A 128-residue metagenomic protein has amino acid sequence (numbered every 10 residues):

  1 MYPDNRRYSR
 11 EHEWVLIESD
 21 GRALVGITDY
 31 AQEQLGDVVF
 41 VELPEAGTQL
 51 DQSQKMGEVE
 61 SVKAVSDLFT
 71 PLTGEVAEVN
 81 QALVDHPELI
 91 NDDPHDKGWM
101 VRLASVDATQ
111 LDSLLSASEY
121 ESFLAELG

Functional and structural regions predicted by a protein language model:
M1-K55, D93-G128: Acidic, low-complexity mobile loops and tails
G21, V62-A64, L72: Periplasm/extracytoplasmic soluble domains of Gram-negative envelope assemblies and related organellar analogs
G36-V38, V62-V65: A short beta-loop-beta micro-motif enriched in histidine and acidic residues
S61, Q81: Short, conserved catalytic or interaction motifs in soluble domains
D67-P71, A104: Histidine- and aromatic-rich ligand-binding microenvironments
H86: Basic, polyanion-binding surface patches
